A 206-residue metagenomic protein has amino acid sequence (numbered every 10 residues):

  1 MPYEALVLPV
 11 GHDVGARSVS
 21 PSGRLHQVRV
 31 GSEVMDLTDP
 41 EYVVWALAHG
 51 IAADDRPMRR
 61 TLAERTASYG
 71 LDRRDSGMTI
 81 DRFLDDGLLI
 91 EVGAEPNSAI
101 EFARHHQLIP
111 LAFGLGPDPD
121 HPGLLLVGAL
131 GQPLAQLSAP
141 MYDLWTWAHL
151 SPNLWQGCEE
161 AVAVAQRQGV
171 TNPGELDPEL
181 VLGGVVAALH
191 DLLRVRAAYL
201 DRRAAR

Functional and structural regions predicted by a protein language model:
M1-P117, H121-G123, A129-R206: Long, charge-rich, low-complexity alpha-helical segments
